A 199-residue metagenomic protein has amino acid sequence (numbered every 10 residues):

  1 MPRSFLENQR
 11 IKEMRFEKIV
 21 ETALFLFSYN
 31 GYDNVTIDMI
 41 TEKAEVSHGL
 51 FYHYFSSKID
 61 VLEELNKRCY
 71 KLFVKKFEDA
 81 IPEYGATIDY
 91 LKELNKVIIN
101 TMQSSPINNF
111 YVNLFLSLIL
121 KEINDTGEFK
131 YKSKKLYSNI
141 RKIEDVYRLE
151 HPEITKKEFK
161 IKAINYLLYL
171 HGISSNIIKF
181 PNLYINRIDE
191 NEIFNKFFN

Functional and structural regions predicted by a protein language model:
M1-M14: N-terminal intrinsically disordered/low-complexity leader segments
M14-K18, T22: N-terminal positioning helix adjacent to the helix-turn-helix/winged-helix DNA-binding module
K18, L26-D60, E64: Helix-turn-helix
I37, K67-V74: Short, basic, alpha-helical segments at the C-terminal edge of helix-turn-helix-like DNA-binding modules
E64, R68, E78-P106, E153-Y166 (+1 more regions): Hydrophobic alpha-helical connector segments
E78, I123-H151, K160-I164, N191 (+1 more regions): Amphipathic alpha-helical packing segments from all-alpha helical-bundle domains
M102-G127, S175-I178: Amphipathic alpha-helical segments used for helix-helix packing
L170-S174: A structural signal for well-ordered alpha-helices, especially hydrophobic packing surfaces of coiled-coils
